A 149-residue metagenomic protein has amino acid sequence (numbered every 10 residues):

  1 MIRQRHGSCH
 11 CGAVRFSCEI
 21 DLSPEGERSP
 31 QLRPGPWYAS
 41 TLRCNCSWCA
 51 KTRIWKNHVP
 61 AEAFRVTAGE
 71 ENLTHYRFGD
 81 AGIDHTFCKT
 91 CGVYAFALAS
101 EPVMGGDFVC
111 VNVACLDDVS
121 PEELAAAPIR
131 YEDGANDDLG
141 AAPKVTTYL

Functional and structural regions predicted by a protein language model:
M1-S8, A13-L149: A short Gly-Trp-Pro
